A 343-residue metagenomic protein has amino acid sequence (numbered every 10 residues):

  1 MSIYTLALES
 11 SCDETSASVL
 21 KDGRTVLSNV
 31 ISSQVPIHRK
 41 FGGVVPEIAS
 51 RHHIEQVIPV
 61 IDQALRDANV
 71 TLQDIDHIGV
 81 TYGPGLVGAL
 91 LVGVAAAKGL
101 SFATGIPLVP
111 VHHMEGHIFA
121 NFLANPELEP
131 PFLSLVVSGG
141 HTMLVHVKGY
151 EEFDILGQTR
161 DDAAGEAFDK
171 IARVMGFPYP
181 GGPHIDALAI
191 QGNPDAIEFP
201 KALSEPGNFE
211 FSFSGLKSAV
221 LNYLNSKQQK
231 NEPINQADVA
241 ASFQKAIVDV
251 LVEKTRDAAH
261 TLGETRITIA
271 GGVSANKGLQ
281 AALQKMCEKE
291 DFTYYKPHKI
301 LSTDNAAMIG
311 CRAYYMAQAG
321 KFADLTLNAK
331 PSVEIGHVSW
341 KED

Functional and structural regions predicted by a protein language model:
M1-S2, V111-L133: Conserved phosphate-binding catalytic cores of ATP/NTP-utilizing and phosphoryl-transfer enzymes
S2-D74, V80-P84, H113, H117: N-terminal beta-alpha supersecondary unit
T15-L20, S134-V136, T142-H146: Short beta-strand scaffold segments in enzyme catalytic cores
V80-G105, L123, K277-M286: Short Gly/Thr/Asp-enriched flexible loops that form oxyanion-binding sites at enzyme active sites
P110-V111, I267, L283-I309: Conserved phosphate-binding/catalytic loops in two-lobed NTP-binding clefts
E115, P126, G149-N193, K217-S218 (+1 more regions): Glycine-rich phosphate-binding loop plus the immediately following alpha-helix
A187-I267, N276-E290, A317-G320, H337-D343: A contiguous, well-structured pocket-lining segment that forms one wall/lid of small-molecule binding clefts in soluble
P297-I335: Glycine-rich phosphate-binding/hydrolytic loop that grips phosphoryl groups
